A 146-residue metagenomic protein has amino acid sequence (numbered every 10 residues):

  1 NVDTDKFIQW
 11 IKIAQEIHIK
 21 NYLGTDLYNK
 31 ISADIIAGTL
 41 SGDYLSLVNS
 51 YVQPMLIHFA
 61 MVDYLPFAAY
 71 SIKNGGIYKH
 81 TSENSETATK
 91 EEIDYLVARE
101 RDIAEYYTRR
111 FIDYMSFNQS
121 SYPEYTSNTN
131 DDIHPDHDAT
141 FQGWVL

Functional and structural regions predicted by a protein language model:
N1-Q53, F67-A88, E92-L96, I103 (+1 more regions): Conserved short "hinge" loops at termini or chain/domain junctions
